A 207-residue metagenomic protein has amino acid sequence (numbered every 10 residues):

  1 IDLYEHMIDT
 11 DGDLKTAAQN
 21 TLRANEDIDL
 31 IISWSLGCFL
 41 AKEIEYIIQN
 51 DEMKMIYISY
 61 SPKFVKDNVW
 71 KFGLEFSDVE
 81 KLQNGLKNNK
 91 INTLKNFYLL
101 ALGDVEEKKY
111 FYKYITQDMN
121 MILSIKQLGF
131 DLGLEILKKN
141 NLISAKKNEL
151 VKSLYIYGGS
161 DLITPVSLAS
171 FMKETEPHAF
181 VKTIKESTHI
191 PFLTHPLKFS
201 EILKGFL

Functional and structural regions predicted by a protein language model:
D2-L30, E201: Active-site loop/oxyanion-hole signature of alpha/beta-hydrolase fold enzymes
I31-S33, I58, I156: Short beta-strand immediately N-terminal to the catalytic nucleophile in serine-hydrolase-like folds
I32-A41: Gly/Ala-rich beta-loop-alpha elbow adjacent to hydrolase catalytic centers
D51-L86, G129-L132: Flexible "cap/lid" loop of the alpha/beta hydrolase fold
N88-N141: Conserved alpha/beta-hydrolase catalytic His-Asp/Glu region
E149, Y155-Y157, D161: Short beta-strand/loop motif that positions the catalytic acidic residue of the alpha/beta-hydrolase fold
L162-L168: Conserved alpha/beta-hydrolase "acid-adjacent" motif
I184-E201: Catalytic histidine-centered segment of alpha/beta-hydrolase-like enzymes
